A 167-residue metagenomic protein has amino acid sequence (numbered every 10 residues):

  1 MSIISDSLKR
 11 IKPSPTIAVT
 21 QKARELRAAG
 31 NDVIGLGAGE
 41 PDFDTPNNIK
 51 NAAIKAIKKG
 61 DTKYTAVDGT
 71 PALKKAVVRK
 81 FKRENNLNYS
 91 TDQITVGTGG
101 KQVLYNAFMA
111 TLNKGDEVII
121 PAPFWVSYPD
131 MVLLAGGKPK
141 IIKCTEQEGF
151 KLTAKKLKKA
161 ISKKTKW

Functional and structural regions predicted by a protein language model:
M1-S2, I119: An N-terminal domain-start capping segment
S2-G99, N106: N-terminal small-domain helix-loop-helix segment of the aminotransferase-like
D61-W167: Conserved core of the PLP fold type I
